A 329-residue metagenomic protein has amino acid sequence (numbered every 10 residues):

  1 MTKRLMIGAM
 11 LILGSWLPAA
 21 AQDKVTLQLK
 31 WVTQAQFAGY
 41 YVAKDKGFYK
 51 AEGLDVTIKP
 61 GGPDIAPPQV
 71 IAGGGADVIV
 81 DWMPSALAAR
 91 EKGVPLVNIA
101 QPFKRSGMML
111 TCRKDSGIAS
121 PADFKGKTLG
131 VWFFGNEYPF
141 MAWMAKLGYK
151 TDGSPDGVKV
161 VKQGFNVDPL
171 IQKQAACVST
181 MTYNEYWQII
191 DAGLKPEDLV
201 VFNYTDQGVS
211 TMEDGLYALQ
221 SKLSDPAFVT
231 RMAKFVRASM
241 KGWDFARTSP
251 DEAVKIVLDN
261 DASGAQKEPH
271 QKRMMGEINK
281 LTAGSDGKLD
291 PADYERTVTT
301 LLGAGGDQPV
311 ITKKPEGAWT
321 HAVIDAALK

Functional and structural regions predicted by a protein language model:
M1-I7: Bacterial N-terminal signal peptides that target proteins for export
I7-S15: Hydrophobic helical h-region of N-terminal Sec-dependent signal peptides in bacterial secretory/periplasmic proteins
W16-A21: Sec/Tat signal peptide C-region and signal peptidase I cleavage site
D23-G164, P169-Q172, A176-Y183, S210: Short, glycine-/small- and polar/acidic-enriched structural segments that line small-molecule recognition paths
P102-C112, K195-D225, V236, G276-E277 (+2 more regions): Periplasmic-binding protein-like
S224-D307: Secondary-structure end/capping motifs
E295-K329: Conserved C-terminal helix/tail region of periplasmic/extracytoplasmic solute-binding proteins
